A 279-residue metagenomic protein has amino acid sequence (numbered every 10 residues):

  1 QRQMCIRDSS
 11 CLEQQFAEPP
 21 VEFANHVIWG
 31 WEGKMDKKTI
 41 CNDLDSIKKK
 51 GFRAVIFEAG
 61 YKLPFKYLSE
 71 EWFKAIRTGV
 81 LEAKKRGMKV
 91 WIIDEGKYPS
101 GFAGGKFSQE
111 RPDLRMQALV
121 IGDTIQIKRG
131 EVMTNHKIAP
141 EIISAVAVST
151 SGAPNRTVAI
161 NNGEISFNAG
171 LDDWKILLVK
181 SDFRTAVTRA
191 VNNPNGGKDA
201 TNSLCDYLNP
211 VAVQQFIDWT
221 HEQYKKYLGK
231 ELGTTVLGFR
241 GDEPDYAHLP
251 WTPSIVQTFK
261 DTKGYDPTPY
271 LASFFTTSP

Functional and structural regions predicted by a protein language model:
Q1-I6: Short, small-residue-biased leader/transition segments that mark boundaries at the very start of proteins
S9-P19, A24-H26, C41-K50, L68-P279: Mature extracytoplasmic enzyme cores
G30-T39, Y61-K74: Acidic-and-aromatic substrate-binding clefts and catalytic sites of carbohydrate-active enzymes
V55-F65, T276-P279: Short, conserved helix/loop micro-motifs enriched in His/Cys and acidic residues
